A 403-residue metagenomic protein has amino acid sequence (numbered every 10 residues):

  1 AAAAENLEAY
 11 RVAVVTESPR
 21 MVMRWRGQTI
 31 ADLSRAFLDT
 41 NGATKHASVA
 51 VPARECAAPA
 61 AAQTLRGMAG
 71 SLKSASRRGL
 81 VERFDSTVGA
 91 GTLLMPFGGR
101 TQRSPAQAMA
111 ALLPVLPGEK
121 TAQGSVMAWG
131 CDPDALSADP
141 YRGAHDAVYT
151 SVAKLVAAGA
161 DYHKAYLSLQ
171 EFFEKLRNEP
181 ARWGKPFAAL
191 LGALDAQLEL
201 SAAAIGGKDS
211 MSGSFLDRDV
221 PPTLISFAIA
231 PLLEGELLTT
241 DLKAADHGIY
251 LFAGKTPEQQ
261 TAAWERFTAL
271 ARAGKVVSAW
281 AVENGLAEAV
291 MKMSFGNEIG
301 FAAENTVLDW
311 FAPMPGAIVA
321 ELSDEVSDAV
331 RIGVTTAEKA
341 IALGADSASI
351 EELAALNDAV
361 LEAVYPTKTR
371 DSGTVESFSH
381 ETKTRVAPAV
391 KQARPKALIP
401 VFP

Functional and structural regions predicted by a protein language model:
A1-P403: Glycine/proline-enriched, intrinsically flexible loops and inter-domain linkers
